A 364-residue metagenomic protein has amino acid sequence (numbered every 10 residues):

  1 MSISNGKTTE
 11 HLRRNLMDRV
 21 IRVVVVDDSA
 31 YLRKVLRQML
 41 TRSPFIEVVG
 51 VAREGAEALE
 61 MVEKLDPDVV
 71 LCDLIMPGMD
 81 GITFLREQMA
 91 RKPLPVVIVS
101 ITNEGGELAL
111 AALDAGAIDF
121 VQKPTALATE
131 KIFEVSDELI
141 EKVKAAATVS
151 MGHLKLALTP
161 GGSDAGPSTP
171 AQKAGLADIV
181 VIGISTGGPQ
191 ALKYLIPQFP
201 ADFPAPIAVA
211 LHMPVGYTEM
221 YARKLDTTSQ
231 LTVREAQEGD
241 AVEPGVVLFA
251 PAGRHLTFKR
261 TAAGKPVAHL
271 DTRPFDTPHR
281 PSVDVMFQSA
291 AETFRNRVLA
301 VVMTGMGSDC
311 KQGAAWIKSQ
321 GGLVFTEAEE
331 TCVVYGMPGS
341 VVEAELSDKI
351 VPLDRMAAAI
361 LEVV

Functional and structural regions predicted by a protein language model:
S2-G6, H11-V24, A30-T41, F45 (+4 more regions): Conserved acid/base catalytic micro-environments in cytosolic active-site loops
